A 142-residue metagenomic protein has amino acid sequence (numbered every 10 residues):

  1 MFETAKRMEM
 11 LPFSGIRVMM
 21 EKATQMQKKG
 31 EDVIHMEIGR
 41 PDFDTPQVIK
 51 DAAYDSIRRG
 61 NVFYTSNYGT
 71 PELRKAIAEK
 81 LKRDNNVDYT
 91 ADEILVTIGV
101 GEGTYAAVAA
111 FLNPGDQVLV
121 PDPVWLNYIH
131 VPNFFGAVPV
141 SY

Functional and structural regions predicted by a protein language model:
F2-G99, A106: N-terminal small-domain helix-loop-helix segment of the aminotransferase-like
D92, A109-Y142: PLP-dependent aminotransferase-like
G103-T104, Y128: Short, hydrophobic alpha-helical packing/hinge segments within bilobed ligand-binding/sensory domains
